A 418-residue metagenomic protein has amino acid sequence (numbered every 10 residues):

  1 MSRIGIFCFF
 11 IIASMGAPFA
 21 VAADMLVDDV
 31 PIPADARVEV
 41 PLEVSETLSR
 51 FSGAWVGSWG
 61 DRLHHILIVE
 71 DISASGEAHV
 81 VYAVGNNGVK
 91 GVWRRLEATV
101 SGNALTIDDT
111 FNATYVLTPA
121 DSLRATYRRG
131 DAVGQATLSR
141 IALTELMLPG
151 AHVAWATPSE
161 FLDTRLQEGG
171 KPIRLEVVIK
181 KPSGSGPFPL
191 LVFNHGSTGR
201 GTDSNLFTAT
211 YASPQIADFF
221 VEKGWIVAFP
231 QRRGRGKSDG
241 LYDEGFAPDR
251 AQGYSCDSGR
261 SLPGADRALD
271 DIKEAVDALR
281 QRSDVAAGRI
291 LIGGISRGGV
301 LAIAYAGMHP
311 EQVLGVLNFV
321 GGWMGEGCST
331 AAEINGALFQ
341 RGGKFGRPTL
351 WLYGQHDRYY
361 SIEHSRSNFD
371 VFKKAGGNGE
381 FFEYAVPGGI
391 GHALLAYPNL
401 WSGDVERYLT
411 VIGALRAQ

Functional and structural regions predicted by a protein language model:
D24-L146: Central antiparallel beta-sheet cores of small beta-barrel/beta-sandwich binding domains
E145-G186: N-terminal cap/lid segment of alpha/beta-hydrolase-fold proteins
G186-F188, G196-D239, G325-E326, R358: Short substrate-entry loop that stabilizes the transition state in hydrolases
N194-G196, Y353: The conserved beta1-alpha1 loop
G245-R282: Alpha/beta-hydrolase active-site loop
D270-R341: Primarily recognizes the serine-hydrolase "nucleophile elbow" in alpha/beta-hydrolase and SGNH/GDSL folds
G315, G321-G377: The feature captures the conserved acid-bearing segment of alpha/beta-hydrolase catalytic domains
A375-Q418: C-terminal catalytic histidine-bearing segment of alpha/beta-hydrolase fold enzymes
